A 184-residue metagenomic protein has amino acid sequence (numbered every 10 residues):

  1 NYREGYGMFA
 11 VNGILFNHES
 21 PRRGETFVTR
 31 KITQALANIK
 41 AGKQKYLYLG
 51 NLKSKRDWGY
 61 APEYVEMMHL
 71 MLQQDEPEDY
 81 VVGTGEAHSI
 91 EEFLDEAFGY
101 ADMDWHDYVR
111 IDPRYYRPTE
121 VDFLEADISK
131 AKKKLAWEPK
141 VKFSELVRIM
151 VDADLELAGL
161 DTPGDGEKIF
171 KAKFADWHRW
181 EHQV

Functional and structural regions predicted by a protein language model:
N1-V11, T33-A41: Active-site Tyr-X1-5-Lys
V11-G13, Y80: Hydrophobic/aromatic beta-strand patches that form the interior of the parallel beta-sheet core in alpha/beta enzyme
F16-E19: Proline-glycine-enriched beta-turn/loop adjacent to the NAD(P) cofactor-binding site in Rossmann-like oxidoreductases
R23-V184: C-terminal substrate-binding subdomain of Rossmann-fold SDR/epimerase-dehydratase oxidoreductases
